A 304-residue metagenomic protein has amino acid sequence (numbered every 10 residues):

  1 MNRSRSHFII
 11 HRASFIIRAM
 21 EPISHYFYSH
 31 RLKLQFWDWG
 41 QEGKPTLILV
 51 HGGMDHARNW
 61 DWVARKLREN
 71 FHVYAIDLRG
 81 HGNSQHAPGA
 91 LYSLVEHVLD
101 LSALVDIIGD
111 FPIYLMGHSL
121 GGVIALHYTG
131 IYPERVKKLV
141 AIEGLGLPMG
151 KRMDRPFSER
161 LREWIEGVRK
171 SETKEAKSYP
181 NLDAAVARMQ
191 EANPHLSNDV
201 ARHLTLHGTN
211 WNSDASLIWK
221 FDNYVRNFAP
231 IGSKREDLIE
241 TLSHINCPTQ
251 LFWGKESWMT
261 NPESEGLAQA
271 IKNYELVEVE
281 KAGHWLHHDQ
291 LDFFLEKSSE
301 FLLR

Functional and structural regions predicted by a protein language model:
F8-I48, R68-F71, G109-P112, G146 (+1 more regions): Alpha/beta-hydrolase fold catalytic core
S29-L32, R68, Y74-L120, R152 (+1 more regions): Active-site loop/oxyanion-hole signature of alpha/beta-hydrolase fold enzymes
W37-H86, L267: Conserved HGGG/HGGXW glycine-rich cap/lid loop of the alpha/beta-hydrolase fold
D77-G82, L145, A282-G283: Short beta-to-alpha linker loops that shape the active-site pocket of alpha/beta-hydrolase fold enzymes
D110-P156: Conserved hydrolase catalytic core segment
K137-L182: Flexible "cap/lid" loop of the alpha/beta hydrolase fold
N210-Q269: Conserved serine/cysteine hydrolase catalytic core
V279-L295: Catalytic histidine-centered segment of alpha/beta-hydrolase-like enzymes
